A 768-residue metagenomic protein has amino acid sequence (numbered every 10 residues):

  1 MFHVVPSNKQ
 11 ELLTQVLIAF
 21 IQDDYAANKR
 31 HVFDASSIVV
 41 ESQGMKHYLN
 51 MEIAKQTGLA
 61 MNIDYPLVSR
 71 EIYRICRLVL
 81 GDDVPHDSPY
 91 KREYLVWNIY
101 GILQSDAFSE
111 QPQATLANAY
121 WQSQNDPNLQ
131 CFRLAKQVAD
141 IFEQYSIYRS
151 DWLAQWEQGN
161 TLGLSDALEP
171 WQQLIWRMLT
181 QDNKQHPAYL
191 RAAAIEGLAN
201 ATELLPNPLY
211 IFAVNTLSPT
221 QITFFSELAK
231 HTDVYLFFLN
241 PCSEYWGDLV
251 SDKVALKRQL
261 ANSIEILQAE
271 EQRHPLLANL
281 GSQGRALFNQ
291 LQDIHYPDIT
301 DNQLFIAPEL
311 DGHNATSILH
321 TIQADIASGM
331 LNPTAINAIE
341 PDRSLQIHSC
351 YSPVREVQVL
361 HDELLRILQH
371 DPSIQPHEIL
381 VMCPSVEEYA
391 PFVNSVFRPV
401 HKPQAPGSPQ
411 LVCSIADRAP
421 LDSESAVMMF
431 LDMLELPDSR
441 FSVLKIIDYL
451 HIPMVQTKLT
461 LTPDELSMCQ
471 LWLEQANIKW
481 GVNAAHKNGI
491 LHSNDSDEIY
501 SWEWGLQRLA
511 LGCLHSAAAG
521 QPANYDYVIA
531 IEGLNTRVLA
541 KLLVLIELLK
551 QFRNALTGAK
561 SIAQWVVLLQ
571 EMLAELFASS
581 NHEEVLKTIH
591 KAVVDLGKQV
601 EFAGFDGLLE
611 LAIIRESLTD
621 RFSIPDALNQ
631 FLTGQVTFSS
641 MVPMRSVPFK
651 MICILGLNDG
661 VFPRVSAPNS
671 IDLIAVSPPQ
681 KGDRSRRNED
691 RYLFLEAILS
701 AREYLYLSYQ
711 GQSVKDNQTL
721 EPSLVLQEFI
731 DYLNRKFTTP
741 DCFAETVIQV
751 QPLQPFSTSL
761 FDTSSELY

Functional and structural regions predicted by a protein language model:
M1-Y768: Polyanion-engaging groove/track-forming segments
